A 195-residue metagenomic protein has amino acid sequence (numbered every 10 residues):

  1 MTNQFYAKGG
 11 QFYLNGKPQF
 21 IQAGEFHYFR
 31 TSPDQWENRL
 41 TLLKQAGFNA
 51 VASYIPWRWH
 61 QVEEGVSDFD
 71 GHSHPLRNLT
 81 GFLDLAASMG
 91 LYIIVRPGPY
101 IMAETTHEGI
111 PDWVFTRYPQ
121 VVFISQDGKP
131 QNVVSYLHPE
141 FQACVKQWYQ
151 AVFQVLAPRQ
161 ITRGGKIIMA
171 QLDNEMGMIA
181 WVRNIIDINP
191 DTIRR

Functional and structural regions predicted by a protein language model:
M1-A50: N-terminal carbohydrate-binding accessory modules
K8, D84, S88-R195: Active-site region of glycoside hydrolase catalytic domains
A23-Y28, S53-I55, V95-P99, L172-N174: A cross-domain feature marking catalytic cores of carbohydrate-active enzymes and several ubiquitous metabolic/repair
G24-E25, V62-V66, V133: Glycine-/proline-rich flexible loop or hinge segments
S32, Q61-E63, I179-A180: A generic structural signal for short coil/turn motifs at secondary-structure boundaries
P33, E37, S73-T80, P139-K146 (+1 more regions): Non-membrane alpha-helical structural segments and their capping/turn regions in soluble enzymes
W36-F115: Aromatic-lined substrate-binding rim segments of carbohydrate-active enzymes
